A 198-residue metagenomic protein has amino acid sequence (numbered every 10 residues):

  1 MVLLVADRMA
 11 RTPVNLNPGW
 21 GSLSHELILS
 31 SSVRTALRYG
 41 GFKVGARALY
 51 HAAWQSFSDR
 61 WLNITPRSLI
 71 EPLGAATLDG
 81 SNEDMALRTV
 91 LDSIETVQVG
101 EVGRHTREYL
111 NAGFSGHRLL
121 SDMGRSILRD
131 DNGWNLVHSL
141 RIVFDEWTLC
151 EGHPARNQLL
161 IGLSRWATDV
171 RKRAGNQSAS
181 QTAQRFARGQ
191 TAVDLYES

Functional and structural regions predicted by a protein language model:
M1-S198: Mature, well-folded catalytic/scaffold domains that follow N-terminal targeting or propeptide regions
